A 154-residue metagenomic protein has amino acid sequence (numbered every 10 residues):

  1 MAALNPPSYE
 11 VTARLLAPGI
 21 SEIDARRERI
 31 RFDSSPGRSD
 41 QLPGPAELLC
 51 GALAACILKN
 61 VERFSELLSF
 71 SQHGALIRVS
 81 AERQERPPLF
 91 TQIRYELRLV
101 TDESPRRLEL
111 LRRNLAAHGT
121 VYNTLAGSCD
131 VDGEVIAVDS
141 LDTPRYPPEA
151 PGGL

Functional and structural regions predicted by a protein language model:
M1-G51, V61-L154: Extended beta-strand/beta-hairpin segments
C56-I57: Alpha-helical metal-binding/catalytic segments enriched in His/Glu/Asp
